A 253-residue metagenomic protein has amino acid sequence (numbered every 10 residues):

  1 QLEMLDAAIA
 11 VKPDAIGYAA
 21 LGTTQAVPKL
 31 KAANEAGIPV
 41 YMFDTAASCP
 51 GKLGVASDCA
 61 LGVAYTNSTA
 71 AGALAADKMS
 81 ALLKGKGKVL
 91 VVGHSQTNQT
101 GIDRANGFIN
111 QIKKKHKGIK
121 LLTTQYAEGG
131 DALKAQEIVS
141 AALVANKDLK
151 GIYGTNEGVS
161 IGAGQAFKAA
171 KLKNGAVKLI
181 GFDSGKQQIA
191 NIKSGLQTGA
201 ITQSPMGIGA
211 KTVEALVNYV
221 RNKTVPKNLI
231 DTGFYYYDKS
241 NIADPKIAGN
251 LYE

Functional and structural regions predicted by a protein language model:
Q1-E253: A residue-level marker of the well-folded mature domains of exported/periplasmic proteins
